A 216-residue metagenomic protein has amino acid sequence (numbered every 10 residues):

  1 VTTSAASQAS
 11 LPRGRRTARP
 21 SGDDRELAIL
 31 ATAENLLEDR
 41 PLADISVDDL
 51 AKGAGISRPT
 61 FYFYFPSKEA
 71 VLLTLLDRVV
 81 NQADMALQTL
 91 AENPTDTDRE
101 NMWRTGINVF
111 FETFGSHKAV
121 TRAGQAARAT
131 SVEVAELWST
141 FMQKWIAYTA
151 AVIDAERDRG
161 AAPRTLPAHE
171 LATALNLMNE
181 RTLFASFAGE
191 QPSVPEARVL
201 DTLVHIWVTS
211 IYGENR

Functional and structural regions predicted by a protein language model:
V1-D24, N215-R216: N-terminal intrinsically disordered/low-complexity leader segments
T3-A6, T165-S186, E196-S210: Hydrophobic alpha-helical segments that form the core of small-molecule binding pockets and/or dimer interfaces
L11, R15-A18, A51-F65, E69 (+2 more regions): Basic/polar phosphate-binding segments, predominantly the helix-turn-helix DNA-binding elements of transcriptional
G22-A33, L50, L75-A86, T149: Generic hydrophobic, amphipathic alpha-helix propensity
A28, L36-A70, T74: Helix-turn-helix
F65, A126-S131: Short helix-capping/turn signature of helix-turn-helix
T74, Q88-S116, A168-L175, L200: Hydrophobic alpha-helical connector segments
N81-L87, T113-S116, R122, V132-R159 (+2 more regions): Amphipathic alpha-helical packing segments from all-alpha helical-bundle domains
